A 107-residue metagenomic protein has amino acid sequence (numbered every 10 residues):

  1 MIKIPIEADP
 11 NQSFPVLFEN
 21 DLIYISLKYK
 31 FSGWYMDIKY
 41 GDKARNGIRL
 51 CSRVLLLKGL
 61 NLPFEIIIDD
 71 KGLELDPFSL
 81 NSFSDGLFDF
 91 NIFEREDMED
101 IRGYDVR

Functional and structural regions predicted by a protein language model:
M1-K3, P63, D89, G103: Low-complexity, intrinsically disordered short peptide segments enriched in small/polar/basic residues
M1-S26: Short, charged/polar N-terminal "headpieces" of proteins
D9, E19-D21, K30, G41 (+2 more regions): Generic structural motif
S26, D37, N91: Residues in well-ordered beta-strands of folded domains
F31-L73: Acidic, aromatic-enriched beta-alpha/helix-loop junctions
I66-F90: Surface-exposed molecular-recognition determinants
S84-R107: C-terminal charged interaction modules
